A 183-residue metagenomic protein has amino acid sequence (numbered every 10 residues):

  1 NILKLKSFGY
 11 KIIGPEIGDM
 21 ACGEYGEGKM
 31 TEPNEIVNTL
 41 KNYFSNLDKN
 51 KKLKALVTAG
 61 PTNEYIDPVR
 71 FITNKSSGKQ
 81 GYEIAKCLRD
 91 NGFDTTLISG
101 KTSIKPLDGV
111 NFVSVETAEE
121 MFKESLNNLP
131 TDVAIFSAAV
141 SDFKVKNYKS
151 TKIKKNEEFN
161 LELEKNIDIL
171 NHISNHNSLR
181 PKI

Functional and structural regions predicted by a protein language model:
N1-F44: Internal gly/pro-rich beta-alpha loop/helix module that stabilizes soluble enzyme cofactors or their anionic handles
L3-S7, K49-T117: Glycine-rich phosphate/diphosphate-binding loop of Rossmann-like nucleotide-binding domains
L5, V37-A55, A118-A134: Short amphipathic alpha-helices and their capping/turn segments at secondary-structure boundaries
I12-P15, L97-S99, F136-S137: General beta-strand structural signal in soluble alpha/beta enzymes
G18, G60-E64, A138-K146: Short glycine-rich anion-binding loops that position phosphate/pyrophosphate groups of nucleotides and phosphorylated
G26, R70-K75, K154-F159: Short glycine-enriched, charge-decorated loop/helix-capping segments at active-site entrances that position
E27-N34, N74-G78, Y82, V115-E119 (+1 more regions): Electropositive phosphate-/nucleotide-binding environments in soluble metabolic enzymes
E116-I183: Glycine-rich phosphate-binding loop
